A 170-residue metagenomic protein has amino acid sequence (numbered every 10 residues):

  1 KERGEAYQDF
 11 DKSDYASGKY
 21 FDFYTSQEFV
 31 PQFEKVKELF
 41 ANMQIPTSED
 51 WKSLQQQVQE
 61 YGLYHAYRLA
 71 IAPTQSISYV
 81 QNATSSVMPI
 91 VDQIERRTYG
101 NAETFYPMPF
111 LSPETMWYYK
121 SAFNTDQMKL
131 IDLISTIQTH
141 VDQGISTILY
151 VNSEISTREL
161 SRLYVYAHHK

Functional and structural regions predicted by a protein language model:
K1-K170: Long, C-terminal-biased catalytic regions of enzyme "large/alpha" subunits
